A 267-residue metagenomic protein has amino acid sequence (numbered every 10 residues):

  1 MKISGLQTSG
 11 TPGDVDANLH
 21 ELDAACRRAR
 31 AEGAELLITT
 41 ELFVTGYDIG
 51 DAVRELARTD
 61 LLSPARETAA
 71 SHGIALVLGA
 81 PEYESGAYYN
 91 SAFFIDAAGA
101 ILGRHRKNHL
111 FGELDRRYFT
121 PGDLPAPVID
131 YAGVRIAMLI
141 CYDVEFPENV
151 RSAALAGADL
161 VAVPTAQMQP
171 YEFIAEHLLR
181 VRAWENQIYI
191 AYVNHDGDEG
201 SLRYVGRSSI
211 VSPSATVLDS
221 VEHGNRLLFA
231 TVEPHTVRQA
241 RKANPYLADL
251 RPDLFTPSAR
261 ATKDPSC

Functional and structural regions predicted by a protein language model:
M1-G5: Extreme N-terminal starter segment of soluble prokaryotic enzymes
Q7-G13: Short polar catalytic/cofactor-binding loops
V15, A24-A97, R104, M168-I188: Cys-nucleophile CN-hydrolase/nitrilase-fold catalytic domain and related Cys-dependent amidase chemistry that acts on
A17-R27, V144-R151: Short, acidic/polar
E35-L36, I136, L160: Structural motif
T59-V77, E145-L228: CN hydrolase (nitrilase-like) catalytic-core segments centered on the catalytic cysteine and neighboring Lys/Glu
E84-A156, M168-H177, V181, Q239-Y246: Active-site catalytic loop in hydrolytic enzyme cores
R104, V128, H195-C267: C-terminal beta-strand edge segments of enzyme domains
